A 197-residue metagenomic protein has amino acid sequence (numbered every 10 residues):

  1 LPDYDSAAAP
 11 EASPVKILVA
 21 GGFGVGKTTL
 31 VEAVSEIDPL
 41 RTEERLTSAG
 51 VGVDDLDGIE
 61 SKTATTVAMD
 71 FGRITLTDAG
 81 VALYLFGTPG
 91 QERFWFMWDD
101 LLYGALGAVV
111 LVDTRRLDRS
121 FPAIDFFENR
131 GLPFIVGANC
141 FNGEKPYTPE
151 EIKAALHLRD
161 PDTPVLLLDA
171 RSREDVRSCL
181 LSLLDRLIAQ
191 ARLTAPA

Functional and structural regions predicted by a protein language model:
L1-I59, T63, G72-T77, A82-Y84: Conserved G1/Walker A P-loop phosphate-binding module
D78-F96: Switch II (G3) loop of P-loop NTPases
L85-T88, A108-T114, V136-C140, L167-D169: Conserved beta-strand segments of the P-loop GTPase G domain that flank and frequently precede/overlap
Q91-R116, D125-R130: Inter-motif core of Ras-like GTPase G domains
P122-F126, E151-I152: A general structural detector for well-ordered alpha-helical segments in enzyme core domains, enriched
R130-P133, P161: A short helix->loop->beta-strand "cap" motif at the edges of active sites that frequently abuts
N142-A197: Canonical P-loop GTPase G-domain recognition
